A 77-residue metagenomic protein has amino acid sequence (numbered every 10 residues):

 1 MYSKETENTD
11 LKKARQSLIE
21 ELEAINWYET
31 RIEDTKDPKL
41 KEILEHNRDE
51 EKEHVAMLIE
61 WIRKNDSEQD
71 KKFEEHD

Functional and structural regions predicted by a protein language model:
M1-D77: Iron-associated oxidoreductase/ferritin-like identity signal
